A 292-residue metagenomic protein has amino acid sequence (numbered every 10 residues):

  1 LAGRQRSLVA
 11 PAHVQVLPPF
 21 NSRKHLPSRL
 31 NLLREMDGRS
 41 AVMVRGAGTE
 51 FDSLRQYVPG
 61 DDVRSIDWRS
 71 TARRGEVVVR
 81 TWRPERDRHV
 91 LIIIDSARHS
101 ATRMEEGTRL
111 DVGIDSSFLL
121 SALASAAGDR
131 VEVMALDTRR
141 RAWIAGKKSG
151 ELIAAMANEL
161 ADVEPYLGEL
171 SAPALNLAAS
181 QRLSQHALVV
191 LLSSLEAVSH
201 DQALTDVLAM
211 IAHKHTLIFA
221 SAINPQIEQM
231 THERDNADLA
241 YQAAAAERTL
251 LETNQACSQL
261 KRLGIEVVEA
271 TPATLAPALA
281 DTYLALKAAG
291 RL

Functional and structural regions predicted by a protein language model:
L1-E151, H186-S193, S199, D206-M210: An amphipathic, basic-hydrophobic helix/alpha-beta surface used to engage anionic, phosphate-rich ligands or surfaces
F20-P27, R34-D37, Q185, S199-L292: Von Willebrand factor type A / integrin I
R69, P165-E169, E196-A197, A245: Short, flexible loop segments at the rims of nucleotide/cofactor-binding pockets, characterized by
S116, A174-A178, A203: Well-ordered alpha-helical segments embedded in enzymatic catalytic cores
L136-R139, L177, A276: A glycine-rich phosphate-binding loop feature that marks nucleotide/adenosyl-phosphate handling sites
W143-S171: Short, charged loop segments at secondary-structure junctions
L160-D162, N176-L183: A glycine- and small/hydrophobic-rich beta-loop-beta segment that serves as a flexible "lid/hinge" or phosphate-binding
L167-L177, T249: A general structural motif
